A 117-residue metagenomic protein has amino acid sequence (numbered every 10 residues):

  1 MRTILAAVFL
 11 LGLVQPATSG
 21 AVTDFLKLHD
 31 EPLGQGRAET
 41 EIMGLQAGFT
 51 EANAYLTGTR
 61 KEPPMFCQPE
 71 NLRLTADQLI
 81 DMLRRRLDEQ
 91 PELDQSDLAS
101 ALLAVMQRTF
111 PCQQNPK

Functional and structural regions predicted by a protein language model:
M1-I4: Positively charged n-region of N-terminal signal peptides that target proteins for export
A6-L10: Hydrophobic helical h-region of N-terminal Sec-dependent signal peptides in bacterial secretory/periplasmic proteins
V14-A17: N-terminal signal peptide c-region/cleavage motif recognized by signal peptidases
G20-R84, V105: Short N-proximal segments of mature Sec-exported proteins
Q78-K117: Surface-exposed, polar helix/loop patches in the mature regions of secreted/periplasmic/lumenal proteins that form
